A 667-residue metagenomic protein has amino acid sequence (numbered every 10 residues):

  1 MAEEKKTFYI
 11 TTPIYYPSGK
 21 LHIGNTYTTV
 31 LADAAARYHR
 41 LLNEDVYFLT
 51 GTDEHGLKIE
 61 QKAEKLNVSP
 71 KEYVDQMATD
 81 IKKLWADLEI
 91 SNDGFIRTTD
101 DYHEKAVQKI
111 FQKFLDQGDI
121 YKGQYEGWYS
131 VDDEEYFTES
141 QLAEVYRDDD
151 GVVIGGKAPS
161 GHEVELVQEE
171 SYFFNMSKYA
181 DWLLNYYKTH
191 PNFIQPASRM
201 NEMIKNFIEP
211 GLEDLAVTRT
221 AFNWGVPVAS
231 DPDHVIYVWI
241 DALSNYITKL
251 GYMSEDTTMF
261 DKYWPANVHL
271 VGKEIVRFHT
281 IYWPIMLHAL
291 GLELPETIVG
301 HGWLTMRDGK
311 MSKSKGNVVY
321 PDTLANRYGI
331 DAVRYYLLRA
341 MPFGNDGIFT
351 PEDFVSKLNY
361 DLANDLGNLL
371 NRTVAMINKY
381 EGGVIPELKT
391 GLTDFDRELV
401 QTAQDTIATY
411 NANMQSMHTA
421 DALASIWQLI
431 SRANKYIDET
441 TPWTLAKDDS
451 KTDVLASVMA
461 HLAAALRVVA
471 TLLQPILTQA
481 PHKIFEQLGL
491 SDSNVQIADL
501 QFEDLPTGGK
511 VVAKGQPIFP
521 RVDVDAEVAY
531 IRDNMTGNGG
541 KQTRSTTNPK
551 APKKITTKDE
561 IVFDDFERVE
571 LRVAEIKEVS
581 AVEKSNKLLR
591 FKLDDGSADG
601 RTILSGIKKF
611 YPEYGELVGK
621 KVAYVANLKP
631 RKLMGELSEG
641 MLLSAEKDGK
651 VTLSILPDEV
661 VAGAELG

Functional and structural regions predicted by a protein language model:
A2-M77, G94-Q117, L270-V271, I275-R277 (+3 more regions): N-terminal catalytic cores of NTP/NDP-binding nucleotidyl/phosphoryl-transfer enzymes
A2-T50, Y102-A106, K157-K379, A422-I426: Structured secondary-structure scaffolds
T79-D93: A glycine-rich helix N-cap at a beta->alpha junction
G94-K105, Q124-Y136, N201, G300: Short, glycine/charge-rich beta-strand/loop segments that flank catalytic centers and engage negatively charged groups
Q117-A180: Cys/His-rich short segments
K122, A340, N345, D353-T390 (+3 more regions): Helix-rich, typically C-terminal accessory recognition domains appended to large enzymatic cores
I484-D565: Intrinsic disorder at enzyme termini
T543-G667: Phosphate-backbone binding interfaces of nucleic-acid-interacting proteins
